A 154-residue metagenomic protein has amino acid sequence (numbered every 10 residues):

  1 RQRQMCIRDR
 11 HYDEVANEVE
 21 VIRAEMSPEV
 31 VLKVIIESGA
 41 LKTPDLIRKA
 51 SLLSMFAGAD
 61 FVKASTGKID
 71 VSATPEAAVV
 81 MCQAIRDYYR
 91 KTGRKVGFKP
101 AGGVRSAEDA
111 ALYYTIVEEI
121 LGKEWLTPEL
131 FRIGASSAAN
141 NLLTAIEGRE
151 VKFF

Functional and structural regions predicted by a protein language model:
Q2-I7: Short, small-residue-biased leader/transition segments that mark boundaries at the very start of proteins
R8, E37-S38, L46-I47, S51-Q83: Glycine/Thr-rich beta-alpha phosphate-binding loop at enzyme active sites
Y12-K33, F56-A57, A73-F98: Alpha-helix-loop-beta-strand connector modules within alpha/beta enzyme cores
D13-N17, D45, K49, E76 (+4 more regions): Conserved active-site and cofactor/substrate-binding residues in soluble primary-metabolism enzymes
V34, V62, Y113: Conserved, mostly hydrophobic/aromatic
E37, S65-G67, F98-V104, A135: Glycine-rich beta-strand-to-loop/alpha-helix junction loops that act as flexible
K42-L53, F98-P100, V104-I120: Catalytic cores of alpha/beta
T74-C82, A110-F154: C-terminal helical cap(s) of enzyme catalytic domains, especially alpha/beta-barrels
